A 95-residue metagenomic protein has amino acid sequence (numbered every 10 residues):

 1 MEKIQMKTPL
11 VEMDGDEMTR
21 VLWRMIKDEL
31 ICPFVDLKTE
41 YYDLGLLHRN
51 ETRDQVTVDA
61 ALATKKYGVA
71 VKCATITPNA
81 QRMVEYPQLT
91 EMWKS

Functional and structural regions predicted by a protein language model:
M1-S95: Metallocofactor- and cofactor-centric catalytic cores in central/energy metabolism, strongly enriched
